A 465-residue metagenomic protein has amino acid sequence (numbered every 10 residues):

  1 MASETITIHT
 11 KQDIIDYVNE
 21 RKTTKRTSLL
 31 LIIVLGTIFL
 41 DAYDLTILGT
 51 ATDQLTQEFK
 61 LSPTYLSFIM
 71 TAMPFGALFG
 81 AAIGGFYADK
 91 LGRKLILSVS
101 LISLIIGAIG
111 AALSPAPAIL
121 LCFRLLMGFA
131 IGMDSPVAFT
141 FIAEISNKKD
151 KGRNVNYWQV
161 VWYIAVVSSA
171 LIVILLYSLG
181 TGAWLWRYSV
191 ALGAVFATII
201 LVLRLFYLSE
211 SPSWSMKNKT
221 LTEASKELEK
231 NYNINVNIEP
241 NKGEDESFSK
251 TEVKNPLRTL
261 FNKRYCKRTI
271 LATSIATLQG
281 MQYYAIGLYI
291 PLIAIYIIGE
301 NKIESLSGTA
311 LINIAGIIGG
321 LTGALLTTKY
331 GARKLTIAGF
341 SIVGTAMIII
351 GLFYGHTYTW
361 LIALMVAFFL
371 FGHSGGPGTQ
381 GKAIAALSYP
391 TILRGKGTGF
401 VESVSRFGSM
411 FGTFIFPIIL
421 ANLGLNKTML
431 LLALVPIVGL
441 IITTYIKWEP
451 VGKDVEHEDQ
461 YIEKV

Functional and structural regions predicted by a protein language model:
A2-V465: Transmembrane-helix signature of 12-pass secondary carriers
